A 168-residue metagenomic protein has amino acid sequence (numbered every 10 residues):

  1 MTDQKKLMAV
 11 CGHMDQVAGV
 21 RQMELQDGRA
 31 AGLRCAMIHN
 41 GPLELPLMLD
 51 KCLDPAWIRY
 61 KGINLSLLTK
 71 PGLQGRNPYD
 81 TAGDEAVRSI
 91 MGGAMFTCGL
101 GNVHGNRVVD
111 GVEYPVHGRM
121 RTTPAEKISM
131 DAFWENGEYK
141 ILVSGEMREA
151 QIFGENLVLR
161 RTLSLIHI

Functional and structural regions predicted by a protein language model:
M1-S164: Surface-exposed acidic/polar loop and edge beta-strand patches at domain peripheries
I166-I168: Conserved small/polar residues in nucleotide/adenosyl-binding loops
